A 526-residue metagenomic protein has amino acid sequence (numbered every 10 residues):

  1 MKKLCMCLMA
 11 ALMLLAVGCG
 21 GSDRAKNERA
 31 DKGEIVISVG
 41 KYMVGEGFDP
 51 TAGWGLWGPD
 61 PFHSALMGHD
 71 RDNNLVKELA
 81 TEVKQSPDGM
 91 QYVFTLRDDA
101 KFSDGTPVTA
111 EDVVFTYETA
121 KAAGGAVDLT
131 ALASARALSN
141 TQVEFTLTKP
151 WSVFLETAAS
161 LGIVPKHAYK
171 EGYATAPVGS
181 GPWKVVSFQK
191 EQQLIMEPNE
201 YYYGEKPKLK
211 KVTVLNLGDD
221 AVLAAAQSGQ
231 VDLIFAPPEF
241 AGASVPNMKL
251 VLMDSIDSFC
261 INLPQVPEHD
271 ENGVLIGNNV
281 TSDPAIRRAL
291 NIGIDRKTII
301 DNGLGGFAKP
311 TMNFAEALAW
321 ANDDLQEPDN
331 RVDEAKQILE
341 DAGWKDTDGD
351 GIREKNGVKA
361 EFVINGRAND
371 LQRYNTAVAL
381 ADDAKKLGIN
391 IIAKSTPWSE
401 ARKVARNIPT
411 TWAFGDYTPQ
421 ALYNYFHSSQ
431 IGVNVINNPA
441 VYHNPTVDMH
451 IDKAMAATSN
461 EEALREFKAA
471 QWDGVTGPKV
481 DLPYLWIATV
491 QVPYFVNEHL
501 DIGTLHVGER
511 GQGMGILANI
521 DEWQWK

Functional and structural regions predicted by a protein language model:
I37-V39, G105, A226-Q227, L233-A236 (+4 more regions): Periplasmic binding protein-like
S38-P87, V178: N-terminal lobe/hinge region of extracytoplasmic solute-binding protein
N74, E156-P207, K211, A221 (+4 more regions): Gly/Pro-rich hinge or "lid" segments in bacterial periplasmic/extracellular proteins
K84-D88, A126-A168: Surface-exposed binding/hinge segments that line and control ligand-binding clefts or catalytic entry sites
T109-T116, N140-Q142, G181-P182, K210-K211 (+5 more regions): Alpha-helical secondary-structure segments
Q189, Q193, N291-D323, E327 (+3 more regions): Detector for C-terminal structural segments
E200-S244, N390-I392: Ligand-site clamp/hinge motif
K345-D416, V492: Ligand/substrate-recognition segments at binding pockets and active sites
